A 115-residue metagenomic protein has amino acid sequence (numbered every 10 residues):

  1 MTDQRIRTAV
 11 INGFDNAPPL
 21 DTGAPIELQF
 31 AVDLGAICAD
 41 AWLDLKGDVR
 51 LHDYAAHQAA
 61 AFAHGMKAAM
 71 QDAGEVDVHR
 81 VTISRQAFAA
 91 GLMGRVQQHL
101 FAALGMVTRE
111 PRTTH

Functional and structural regions predicted by a protein language model:
M1-T8, G23, L104-H115: Short intrinsically disordered terminal tails
T2-L43: Short terminal alpha-helical segments
V10, F14-D15, A36, A41 (+4 more regions): N-terminal regions of proteins, emphasizing targeting and processing segments when present
A17, E27, A39, L51 (+4 more regions): Intrinsically disordered, low-complexity, compositionally biased regions/tails
A31, G35, A39-A41, A61 (+5 more regions): Alpha-helical oligomerization interfaces
L45-A90: Acidic, low-complexity, intrinsically disordered interaction modules
E75-H115: Amphipathic alpha-helical binding modules
